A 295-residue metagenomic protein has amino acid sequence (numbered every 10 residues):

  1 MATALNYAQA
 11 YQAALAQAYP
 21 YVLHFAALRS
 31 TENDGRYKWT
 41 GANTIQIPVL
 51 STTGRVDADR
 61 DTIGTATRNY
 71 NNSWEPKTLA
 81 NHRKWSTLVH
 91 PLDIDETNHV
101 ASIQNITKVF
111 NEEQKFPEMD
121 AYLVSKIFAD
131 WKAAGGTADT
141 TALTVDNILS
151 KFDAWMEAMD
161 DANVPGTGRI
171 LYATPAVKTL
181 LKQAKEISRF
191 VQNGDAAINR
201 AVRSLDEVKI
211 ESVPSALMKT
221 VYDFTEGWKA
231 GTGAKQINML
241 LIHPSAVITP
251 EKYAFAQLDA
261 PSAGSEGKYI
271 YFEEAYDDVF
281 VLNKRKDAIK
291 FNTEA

Functional and structural regions predicted by a protein language model:
M1-T78, L282, D287-T293: N-terminal "assembly arms/tails" that initiate or stabilize quaternary assembly in self-assembling proteins
A2-L5, L15, E113, P117-S150 (+7 more regions): Signature of extracytoplasmic/envelope-associated structural regions
S30-N33, A154-A158, A196, A254-L258: Glycine-rich, charged/polar anion/phosphate-binding loops that engage phosphate groups from diverse ligands
G41-Q46, D160-K252: Extended oligomerization regions of viral-like shell subunits
P48, K77-T78, L88, Y172 (+4 more regions): Residues in well-ordered beta-strands of folded domains
T52, T67, S73-H99, D153-Q183: Structured, hydrophobic secondary-structure cores that serve as assembly/anchoring elements
I94-V164, K290-A295: Alpha-helical scaffold segments that mediate packing/assembly in large oligomeric complexes
H243-A295: Extended, compositionally biased alpha-helical segments that mediate assembly or anchoring
